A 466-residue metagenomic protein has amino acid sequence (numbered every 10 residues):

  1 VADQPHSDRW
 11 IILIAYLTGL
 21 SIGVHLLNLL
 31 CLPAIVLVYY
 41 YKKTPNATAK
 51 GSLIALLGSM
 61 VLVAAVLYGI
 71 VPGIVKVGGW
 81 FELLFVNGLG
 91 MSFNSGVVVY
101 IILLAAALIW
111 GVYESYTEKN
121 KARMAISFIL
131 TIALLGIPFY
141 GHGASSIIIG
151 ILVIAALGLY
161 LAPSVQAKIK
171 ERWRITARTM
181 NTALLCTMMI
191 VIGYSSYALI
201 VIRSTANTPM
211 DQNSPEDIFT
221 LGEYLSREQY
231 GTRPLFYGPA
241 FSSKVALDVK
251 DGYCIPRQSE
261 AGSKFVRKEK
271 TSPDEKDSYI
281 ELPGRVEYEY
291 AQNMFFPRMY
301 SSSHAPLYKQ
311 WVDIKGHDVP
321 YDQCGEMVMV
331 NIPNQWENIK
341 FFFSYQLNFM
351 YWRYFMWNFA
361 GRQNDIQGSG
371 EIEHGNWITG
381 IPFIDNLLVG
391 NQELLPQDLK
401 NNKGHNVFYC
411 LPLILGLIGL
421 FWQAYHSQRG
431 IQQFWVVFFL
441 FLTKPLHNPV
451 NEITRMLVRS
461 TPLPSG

Functional and structural regions predicted by a protein language model:
V1-W10, L37-T48, I109-K119, L159-P163: Membrane-interface transmembrane helices that cradle and orient dolichyl/undecaprenyl
D3-G19, T48-V61, N120-I132: Short hydrophobic alpha-helices at membrane interfaces in multi-pass membrane enzymes
L27-Y39, P72-V75, I147-V153: Transmembrane-embedded, aromatic-rich helix segments that form part of the hydrophobic channel/pocket engaging
L104-Y116, S164, K168, Y409-R429: Hydrophobic, aromatic-rich transmembrane alpha-helices and their immediate juxtamembrane boundary segments
I126-L134, M189-I192, F408-L415, S427-P449: Transmembrane alpha-helix segments characteristic of polytopic inner-membrane glycan-assembly/cell-envelope
I151-L152, R455-G466: Hydrophobic/aromatic-rich transmembrane helices and adjacent perimembrane loops
T176-V201: Internal/C-terminal transmembrane anchor helices
S204-F421: Lumenal/periplasmic acceptor-binding loop at the mouth of the active site in multi-pass, GT-C-fold membrane enzymes
